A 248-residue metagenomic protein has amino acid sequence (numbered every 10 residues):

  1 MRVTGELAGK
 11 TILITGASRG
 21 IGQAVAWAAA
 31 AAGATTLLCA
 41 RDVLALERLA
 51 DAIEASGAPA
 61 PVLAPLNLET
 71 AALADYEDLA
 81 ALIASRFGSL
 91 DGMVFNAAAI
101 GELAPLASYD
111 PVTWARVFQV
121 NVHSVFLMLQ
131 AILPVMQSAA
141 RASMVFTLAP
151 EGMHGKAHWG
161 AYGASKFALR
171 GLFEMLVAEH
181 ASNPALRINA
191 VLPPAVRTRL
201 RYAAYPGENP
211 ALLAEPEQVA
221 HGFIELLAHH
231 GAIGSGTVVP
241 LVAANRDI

Functional and structural regions predicted by a protein language model:
S18-G20: Conserved glycine-rich cofactor-binding loop
A34-L49: Conserved glycine-rich Rossmann-like NAD(P)H-binding loop of the short-chain dehydrogenase/reductase
S56-A72: Rossmann-fold cofactor-recognition segment
L79, A104-L106, T113-A115: Substrate-binding pocket helix/loop in short-chain dehydrogenase/reductase
L129-Q130, E174: A short, exposed helix-loop element centered on a Lys and neighboring polar residues
Q137, S143-S182: Catalytic loop of short-chain dehydrogenase/reductase
L186, A190-V191, T198, G207-I248: C-terminal helical subdomain
